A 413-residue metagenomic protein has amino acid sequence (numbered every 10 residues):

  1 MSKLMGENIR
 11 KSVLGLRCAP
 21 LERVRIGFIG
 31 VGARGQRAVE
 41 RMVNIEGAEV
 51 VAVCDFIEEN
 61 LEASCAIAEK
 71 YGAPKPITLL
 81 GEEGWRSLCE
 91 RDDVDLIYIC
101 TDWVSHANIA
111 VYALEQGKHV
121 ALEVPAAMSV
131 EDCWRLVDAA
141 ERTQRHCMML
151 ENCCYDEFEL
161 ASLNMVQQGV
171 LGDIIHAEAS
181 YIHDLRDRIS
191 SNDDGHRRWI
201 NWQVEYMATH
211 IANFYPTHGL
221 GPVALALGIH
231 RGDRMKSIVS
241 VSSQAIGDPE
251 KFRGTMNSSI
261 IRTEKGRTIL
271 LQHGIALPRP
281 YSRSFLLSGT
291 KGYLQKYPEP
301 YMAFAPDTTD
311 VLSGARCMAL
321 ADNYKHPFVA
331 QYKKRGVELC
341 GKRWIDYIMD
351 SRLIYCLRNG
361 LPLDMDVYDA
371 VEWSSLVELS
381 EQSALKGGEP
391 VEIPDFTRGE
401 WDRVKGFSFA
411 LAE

Functional and structural regions predicted by a protein language model:
S2-Y71: N-terminal Rossmann-like dinucleotide-binding module
L4-V13, Q36-R37, G219, Y281-R283 (+3 more regions): C-terminal helical cap and adjacent loop that interface with cofactors, partners, or active-site loops
R23-R25, D173, T268: Residues that mark the start of a beta-strand
P76-V94: A structured beta-alpha segment of the ubiquitous adenosine-cofactor-binding alpha/beta core
L96, D102-W103, A107-Y155, G169: Beta-strand-loop-alpha-helix segment that lines the small-molecule cofactor/substrate pocket of alpha/beta enzymes
T143-M148, C153-K251: Predominantly a Rossmann-like dinucleotide-binding segment in NAD(P)-dependent oxidoreductases
V204-C317, L379: Glycine-rich, aromatic-lined ligand/substrate-binding cores of catalytic and carbohydrate-binding domains
